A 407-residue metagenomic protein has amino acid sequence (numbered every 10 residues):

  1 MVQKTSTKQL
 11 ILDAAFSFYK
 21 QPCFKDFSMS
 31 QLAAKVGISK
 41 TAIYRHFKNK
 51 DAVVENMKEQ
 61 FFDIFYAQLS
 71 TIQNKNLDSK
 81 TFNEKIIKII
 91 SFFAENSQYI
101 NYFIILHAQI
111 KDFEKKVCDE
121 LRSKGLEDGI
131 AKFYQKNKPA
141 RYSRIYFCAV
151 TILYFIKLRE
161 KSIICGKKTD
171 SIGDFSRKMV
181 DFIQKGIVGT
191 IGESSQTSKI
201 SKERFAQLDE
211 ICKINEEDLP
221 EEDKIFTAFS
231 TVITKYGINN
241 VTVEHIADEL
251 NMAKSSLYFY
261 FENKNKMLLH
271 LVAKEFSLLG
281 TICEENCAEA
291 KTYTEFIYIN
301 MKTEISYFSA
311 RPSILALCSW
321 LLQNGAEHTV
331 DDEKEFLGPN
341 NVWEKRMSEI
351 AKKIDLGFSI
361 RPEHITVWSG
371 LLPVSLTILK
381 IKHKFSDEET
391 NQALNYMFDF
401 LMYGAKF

Functional and structural regions predicted by a protein language model:
S6-Q31, C212-D248: Short, amphipathic alpha-helix enriched in basic
I11, D26, N49-V54, I64 (+1 more regions): Short amphipathic alpha-helical segment with a characteristic S/N-K-E followed by hydrophobic residues
V36-F47, N251-F261: Short hydrophobic/aromatic patch on the recognition helix
N56, S70-Q98, H270, E285-A310: Hydrophobic alpha-helical connector segments
E59-Y66, V243-H245, A273-G280: Short, basic, alpha-helical segments at the C-terminal edge of helix-turn-helix-like DNA-binding modules
I87-K116, F308-V330, S375-I381: Amphipathic alpha-helical segments used for helix-helix packing
K111-P139, Y146, A326-D355, P362-T366: Amphipathic alpha-helical packing segments from all-alpha helical-bundle domains
D128-Q135, F155, C165-T227, T231 (+2 more regions): C-terminal peripheral helix-coil segments that are non-catalytic and often amphipathic
